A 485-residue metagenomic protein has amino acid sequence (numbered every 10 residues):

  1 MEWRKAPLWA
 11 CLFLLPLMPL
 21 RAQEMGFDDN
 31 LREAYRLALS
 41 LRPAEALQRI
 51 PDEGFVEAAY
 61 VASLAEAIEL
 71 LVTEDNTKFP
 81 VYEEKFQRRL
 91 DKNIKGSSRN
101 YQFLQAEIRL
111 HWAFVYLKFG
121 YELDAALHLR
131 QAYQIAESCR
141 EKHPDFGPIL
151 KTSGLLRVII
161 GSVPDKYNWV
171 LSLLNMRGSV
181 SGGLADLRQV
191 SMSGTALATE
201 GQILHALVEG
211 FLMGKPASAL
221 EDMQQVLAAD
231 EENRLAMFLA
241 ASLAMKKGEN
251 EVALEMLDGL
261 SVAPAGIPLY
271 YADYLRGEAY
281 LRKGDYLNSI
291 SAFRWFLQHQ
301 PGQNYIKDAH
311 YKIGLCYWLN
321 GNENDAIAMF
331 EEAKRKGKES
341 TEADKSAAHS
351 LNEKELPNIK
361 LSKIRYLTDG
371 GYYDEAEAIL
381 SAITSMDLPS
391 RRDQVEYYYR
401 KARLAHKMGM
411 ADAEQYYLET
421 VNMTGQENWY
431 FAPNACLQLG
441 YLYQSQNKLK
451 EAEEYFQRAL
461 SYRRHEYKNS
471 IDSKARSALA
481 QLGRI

Functional and structural regions predicted by a protein language model:
Q23-N30, S98-R99, G147, P164-D165 (+9 more regions): Generic helix N-cap/helix-start motif at coil->alpha-helix transitions
R32, V61, A65-I68, L104 (+12 more regions): "A position-specific structural signal for the A-helix of alpha-solenoid helical repeats
L37, E66, T73, R109 (+11 more regions): Residue at a conserved register position within TPR or TPR-like alpha-solenoid repeats
L37-Q48, A62-Q225: Short coil/linker segments at helix-helix boundaries
L41, G120, G178, M213-G214 (+6 more regions): Residue-level detector of the short coil/turn that links helix A to helix B within each tetratricopeptide repeat
A46, Y82, A125, A132 (+8 more regions): Single-residue signature of alpha-solenoid repeat helices
P51-V56, I94-K95, K142, S172-R177 (+9 more regions): Solenoid-like repeat scaffolds
N175-S179, L184-A185, L297-Q298, Y311-E339 (+1 more regions): TPR/TPR-like (Sel1-like) alpha-helical repeat modules
